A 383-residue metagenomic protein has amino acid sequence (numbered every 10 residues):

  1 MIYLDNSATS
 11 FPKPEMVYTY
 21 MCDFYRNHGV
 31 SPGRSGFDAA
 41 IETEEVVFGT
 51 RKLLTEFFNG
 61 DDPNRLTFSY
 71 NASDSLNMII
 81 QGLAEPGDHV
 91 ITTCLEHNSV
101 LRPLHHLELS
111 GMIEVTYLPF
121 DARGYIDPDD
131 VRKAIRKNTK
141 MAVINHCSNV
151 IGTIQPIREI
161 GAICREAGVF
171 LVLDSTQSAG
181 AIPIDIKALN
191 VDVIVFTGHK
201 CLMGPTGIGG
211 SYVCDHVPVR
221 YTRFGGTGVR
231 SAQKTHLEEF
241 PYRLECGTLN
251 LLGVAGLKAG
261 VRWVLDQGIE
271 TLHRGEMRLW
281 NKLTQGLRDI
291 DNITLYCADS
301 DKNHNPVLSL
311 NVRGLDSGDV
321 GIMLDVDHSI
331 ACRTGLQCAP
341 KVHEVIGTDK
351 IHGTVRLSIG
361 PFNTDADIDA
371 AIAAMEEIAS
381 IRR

Functional and structural regions predicted by a protein language model:
M1-R383: Pyridoxal 5′-phosphate
